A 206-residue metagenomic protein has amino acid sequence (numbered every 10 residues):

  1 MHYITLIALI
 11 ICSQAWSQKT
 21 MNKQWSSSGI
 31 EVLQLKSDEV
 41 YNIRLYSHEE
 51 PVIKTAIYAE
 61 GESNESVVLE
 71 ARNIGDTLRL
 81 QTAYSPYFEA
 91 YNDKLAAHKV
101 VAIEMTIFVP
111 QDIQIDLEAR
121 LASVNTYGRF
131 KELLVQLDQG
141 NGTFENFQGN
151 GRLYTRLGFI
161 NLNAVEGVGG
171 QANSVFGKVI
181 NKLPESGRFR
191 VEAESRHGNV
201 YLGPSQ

Functional and structural regions predicted by a protein language model:
M1-N22: Bacterial Sec-dependent N-terminal signal peptides
T5, I43-R44, N125, T143 (+2 more regions): Short hydrophobic/aromatic residue motifs in ordered secondary structure
L9, N150, F159-N161: Strongly charged, low-complexity linkers/loops
Q18-K36, V40-Q114, L134, N150-R152 (+3 more regions): Acidic (Asp/Glu) and glycine-rich low-complexity loops/linkers that are typically intrinsically disordered
M21-N22, L157-I160, K178-I180: Short, recurring structural edge motifs at helix starts
D116-R152: Right-handed parallel beta-helix
A122, G140, G158, G177 (+1 more regions): Hydrophobic lipid-interacting interfaces of membrane-associated proteins
